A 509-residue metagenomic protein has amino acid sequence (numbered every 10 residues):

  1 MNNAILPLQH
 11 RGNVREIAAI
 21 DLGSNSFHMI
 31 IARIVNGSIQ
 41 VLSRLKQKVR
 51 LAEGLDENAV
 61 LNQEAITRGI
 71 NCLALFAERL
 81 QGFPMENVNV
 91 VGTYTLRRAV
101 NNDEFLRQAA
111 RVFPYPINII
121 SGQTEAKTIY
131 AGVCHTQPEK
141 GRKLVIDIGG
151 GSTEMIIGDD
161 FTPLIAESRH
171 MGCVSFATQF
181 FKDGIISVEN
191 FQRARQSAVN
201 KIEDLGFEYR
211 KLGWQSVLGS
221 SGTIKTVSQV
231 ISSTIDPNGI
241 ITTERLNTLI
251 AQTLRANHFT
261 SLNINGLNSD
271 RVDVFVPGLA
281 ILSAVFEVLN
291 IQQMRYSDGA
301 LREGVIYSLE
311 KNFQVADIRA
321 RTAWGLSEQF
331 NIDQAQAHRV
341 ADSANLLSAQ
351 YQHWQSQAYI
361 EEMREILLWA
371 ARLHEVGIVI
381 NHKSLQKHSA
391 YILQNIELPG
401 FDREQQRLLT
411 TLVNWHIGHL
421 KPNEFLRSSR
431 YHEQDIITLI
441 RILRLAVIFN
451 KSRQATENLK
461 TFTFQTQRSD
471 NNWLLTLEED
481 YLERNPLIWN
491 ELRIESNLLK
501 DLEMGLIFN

Functional and structural regions predicted by a protein language model:
N2-R11, A131-H135: A short, basic/flexible loop-to-alpha-helix module at the beginning of a structural domain
R11-I39: N-terminal basic/disordered segments at the start of proteins
V14-I17, I31-I34, R50, G54-G82 (+9 more regions): Helical "lid/coupling" subdomains associated with nucleotide-phosphate turnover
G37-L42, T162-L164: Beta-strand initiation motifs
L45-V49: A structural signal for short, well-ordered beta-strand segments
N87-V90: Conserved beta-strand/loop subsegment of P-loop NTPase cores
G151-I157: Acidic, divalent-metal-coordinating active-site segment for phosphoryl/phosphodiester hydrolysis, typified by short
L502-N509: A short amphipathic beta-strand at an alpha->beta junction
